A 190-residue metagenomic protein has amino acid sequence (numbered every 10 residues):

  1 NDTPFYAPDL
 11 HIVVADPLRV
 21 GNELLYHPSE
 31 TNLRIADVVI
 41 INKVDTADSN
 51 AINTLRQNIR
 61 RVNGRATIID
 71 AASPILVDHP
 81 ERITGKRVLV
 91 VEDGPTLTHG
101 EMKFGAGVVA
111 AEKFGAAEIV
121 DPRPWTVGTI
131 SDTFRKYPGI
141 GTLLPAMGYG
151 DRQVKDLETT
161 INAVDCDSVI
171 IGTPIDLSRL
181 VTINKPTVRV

Functional and structural regions predicted by a protein language model:
N1-A71, I75-D78: Phosphate/Mg2+-binding loops and adjacent switch elements in nucleotide/diphosphate-handling enzyme cores
A66-T67, S73-V190: P-loop NTP-binding site
